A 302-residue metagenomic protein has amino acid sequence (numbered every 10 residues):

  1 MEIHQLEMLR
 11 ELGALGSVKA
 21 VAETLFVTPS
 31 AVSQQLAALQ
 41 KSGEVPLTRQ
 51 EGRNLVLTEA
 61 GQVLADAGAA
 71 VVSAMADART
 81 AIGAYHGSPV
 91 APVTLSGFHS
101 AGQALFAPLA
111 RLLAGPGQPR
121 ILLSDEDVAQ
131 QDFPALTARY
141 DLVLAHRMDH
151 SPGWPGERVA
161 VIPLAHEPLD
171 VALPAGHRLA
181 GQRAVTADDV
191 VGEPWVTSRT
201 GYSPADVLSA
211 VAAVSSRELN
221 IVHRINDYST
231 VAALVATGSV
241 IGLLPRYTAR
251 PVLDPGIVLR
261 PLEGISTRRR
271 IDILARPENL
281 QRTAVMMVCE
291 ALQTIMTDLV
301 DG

Functional and structural regions predicted by a protein language model:
R10-T28: Short helix-boundary/capping micro-motifs
T28, Q35, L109: Residues within the DNA-recognition helix of helix-turn-helix
Q40-L57: A short LG(V/I)-centered, amphipathic sequence patch enriched for acidic residue(s) preceding the LG motif
G52-L55, Q62, S73-S96: Short helix-loop hinge/linker segments at domain boundaries
P92-S151: Central regulatory/effector-binding core of bacterial HTH transcription factors
P155-L169, L173-W195: Flexible hinge/capping segments at coil-to-helix
E157-A160, S229-E278: Beta-alpha-beta core module
P194-S215: Secondary-structure junction motif
